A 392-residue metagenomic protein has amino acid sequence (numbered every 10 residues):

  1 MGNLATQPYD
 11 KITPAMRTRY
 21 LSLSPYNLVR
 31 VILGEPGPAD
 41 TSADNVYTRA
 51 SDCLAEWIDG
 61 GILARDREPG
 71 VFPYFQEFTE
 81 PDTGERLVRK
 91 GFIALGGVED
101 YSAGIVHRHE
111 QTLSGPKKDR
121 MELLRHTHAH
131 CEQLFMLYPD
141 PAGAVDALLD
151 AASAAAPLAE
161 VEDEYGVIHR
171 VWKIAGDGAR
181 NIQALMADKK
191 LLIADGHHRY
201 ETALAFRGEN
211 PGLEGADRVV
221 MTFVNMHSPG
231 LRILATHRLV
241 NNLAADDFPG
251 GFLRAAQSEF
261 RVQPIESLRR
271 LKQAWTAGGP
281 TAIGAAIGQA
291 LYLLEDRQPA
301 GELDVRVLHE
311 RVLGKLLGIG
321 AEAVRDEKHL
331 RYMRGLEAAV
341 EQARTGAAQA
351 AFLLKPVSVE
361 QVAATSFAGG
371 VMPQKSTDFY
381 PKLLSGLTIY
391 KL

Functional and structural regions predicted by a protein language model:
M1-L392: Surface-exposed, charge/polar-rich loops and edge strands
